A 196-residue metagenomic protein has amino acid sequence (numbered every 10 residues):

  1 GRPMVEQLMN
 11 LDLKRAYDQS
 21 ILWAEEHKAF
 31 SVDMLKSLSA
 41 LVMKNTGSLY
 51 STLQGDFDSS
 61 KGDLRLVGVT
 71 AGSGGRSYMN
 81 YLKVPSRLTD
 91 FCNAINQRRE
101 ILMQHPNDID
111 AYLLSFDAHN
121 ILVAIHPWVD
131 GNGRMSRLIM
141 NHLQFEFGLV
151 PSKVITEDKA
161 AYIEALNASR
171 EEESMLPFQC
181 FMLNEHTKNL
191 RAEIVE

Functional and structural regions predicted by a protein language model:
G1-D130, R134-E196: FIC/Doc superfamily catalytic core
